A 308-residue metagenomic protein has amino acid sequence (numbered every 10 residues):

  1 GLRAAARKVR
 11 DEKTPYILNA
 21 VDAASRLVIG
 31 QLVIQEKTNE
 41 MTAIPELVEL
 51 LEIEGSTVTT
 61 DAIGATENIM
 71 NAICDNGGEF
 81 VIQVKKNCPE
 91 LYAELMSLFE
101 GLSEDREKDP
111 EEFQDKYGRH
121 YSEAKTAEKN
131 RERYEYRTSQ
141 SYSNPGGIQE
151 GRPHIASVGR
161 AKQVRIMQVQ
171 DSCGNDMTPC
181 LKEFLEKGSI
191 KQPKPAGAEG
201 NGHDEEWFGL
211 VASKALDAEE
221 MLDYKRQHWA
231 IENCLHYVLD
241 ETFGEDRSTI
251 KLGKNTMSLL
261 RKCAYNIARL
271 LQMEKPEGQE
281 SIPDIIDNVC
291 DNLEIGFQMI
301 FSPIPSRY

Functional and structural regions predicted by a protein language model:
G1-T60, A65-N68, E274-E280, I285 (+1 more regions): Conserved, well-structured functional cores that handle cations and Mg-NTP chemistry
V9-D11, V21, L50-E52, A72-D75 (+2 more regions): Solvent-exposed alpha-helices and their adjacent loops that cap or buttress functional pockets in soluble metabolic
N68-N71, Y92-E94: A short acidic (Asp/Glu
M70-G78, E100: Short, surface-exposed basic-aromatic patches at helix termini and helix-loop junctions that form
E79-V84: Short hydrophobic alpha-helical runs that function as membrane-insertion/retention elements
K85-K86, E90-M221, R226: An anionic, glycine-rich sequence signature occurring as long contiguous blocks
G209, A215-T249: Short amphipathic alpha-helical "interface-anchor" segments enriched in bulky aromatics
V238-Y308: A short, flexible helix-boundary coil/loop motif
